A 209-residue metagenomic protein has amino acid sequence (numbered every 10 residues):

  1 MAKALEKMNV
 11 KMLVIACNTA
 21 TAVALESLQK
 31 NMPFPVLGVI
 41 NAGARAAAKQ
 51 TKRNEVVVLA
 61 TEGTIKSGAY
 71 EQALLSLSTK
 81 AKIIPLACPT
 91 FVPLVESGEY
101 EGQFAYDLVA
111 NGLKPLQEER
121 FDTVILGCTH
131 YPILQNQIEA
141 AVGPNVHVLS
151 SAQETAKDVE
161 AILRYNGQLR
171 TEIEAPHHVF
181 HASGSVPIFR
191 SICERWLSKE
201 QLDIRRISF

Functional and structural regions predicted by a protein language model:
M1-F209: Non-catalytic structural scaffold of enzyme domains
